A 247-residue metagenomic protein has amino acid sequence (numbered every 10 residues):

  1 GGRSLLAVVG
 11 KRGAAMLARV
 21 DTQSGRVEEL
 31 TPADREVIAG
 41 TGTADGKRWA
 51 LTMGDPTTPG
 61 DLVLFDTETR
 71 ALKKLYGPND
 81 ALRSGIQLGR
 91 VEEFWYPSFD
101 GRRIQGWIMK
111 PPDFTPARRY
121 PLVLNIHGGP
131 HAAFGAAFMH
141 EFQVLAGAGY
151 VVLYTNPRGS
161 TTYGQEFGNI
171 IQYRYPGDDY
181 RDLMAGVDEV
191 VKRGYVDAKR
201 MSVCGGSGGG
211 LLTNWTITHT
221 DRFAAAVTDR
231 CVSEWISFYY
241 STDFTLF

Functional and structural regions predicted by a protein language model:
G1-Q105, M109-R118, H131-A148, E189-K192: Peripheral, non-catalytic segments that deliver or gate enzyme domains
R3, P121, A224: Conserved acidic residues
P32, G77, S98, G128 (+3 more regions): Active-site donor-binding loop signature of nucleotide-sugar glycosyltransferases
Y120, H127-A132, S207: Active-site glycine-rich loops that stabilize anionic/oxyanionic intermediates across multiple enzyme folds
N125-G128, V144, Y154: Structural cue for short, hydrophobic secondary-structure segments
M139, A146-A148, Y154-F247: Active-site-proximal cap/loop segments of hydrolase catalytic domains
